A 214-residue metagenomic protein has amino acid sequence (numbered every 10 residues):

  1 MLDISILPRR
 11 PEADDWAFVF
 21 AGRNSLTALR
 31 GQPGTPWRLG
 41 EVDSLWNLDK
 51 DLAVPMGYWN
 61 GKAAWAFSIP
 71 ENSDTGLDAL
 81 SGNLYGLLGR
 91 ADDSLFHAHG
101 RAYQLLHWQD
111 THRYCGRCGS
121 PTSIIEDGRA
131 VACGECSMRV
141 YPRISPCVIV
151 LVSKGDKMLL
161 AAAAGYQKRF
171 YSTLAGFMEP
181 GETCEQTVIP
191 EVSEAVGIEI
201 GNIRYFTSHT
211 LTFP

Functional and structural regions predicted by a protein language model:
M1-D93: N-terminal alpha-helical interaction blocks
D49-K62, A164, G197-P214: Active-site segment of metal-dependent pyrophosphate-handling enzymes, primarily the Nudix hydrolase catalytic core
T75-G82, F170-T173, I198: A short, polar/proline- and glycine-enriched secondary-structure boundary/capping micro-motif
G89-G100, Q104-H107: Short, charged surface segments at domain edges that flank catalytic/cofactor-binding sites
R101-L151: Cys/His-rich short segments
V131-T173, F177, E199, R204-F206: N-terminal strand-loop-strand
L174, V188, V192: Hydrophobic alpha-helical positions that pack around
E182-T183: Surface-exposed, charge/polar-rich loops and edge strands
